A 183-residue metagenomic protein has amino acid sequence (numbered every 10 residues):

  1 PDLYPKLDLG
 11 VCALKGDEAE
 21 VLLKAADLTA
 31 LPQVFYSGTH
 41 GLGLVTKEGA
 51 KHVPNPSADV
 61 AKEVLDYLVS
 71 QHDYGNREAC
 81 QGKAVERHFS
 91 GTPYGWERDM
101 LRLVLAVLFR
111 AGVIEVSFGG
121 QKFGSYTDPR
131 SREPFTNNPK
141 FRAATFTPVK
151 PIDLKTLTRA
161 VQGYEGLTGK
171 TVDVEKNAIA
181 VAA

Functional and structural regions predicted by a protein language model:
P1-A183: Extended alpha-helical interface modules used as scaffolds for assembling large macromolecular complexes
